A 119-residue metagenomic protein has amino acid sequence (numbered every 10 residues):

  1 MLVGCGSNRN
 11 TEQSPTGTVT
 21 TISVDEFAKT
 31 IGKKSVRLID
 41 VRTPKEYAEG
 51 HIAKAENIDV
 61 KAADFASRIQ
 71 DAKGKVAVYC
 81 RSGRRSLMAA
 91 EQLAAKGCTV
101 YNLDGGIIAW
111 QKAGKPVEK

Functional and structural regions predicted by a protein language model:
L2-V36, P44-K75, R84-K119: Rhodanese-like catalytic fold shared by cysteine-dependent sulfurtransferases and DSP/PTP-type phosphatases
D40: Conserved active-site aspartate in kinases
Y79-C80: Short, surface-exposed ligand- or partner-binding patches at beta-edge/loop junctions that are enriched in aromatics
